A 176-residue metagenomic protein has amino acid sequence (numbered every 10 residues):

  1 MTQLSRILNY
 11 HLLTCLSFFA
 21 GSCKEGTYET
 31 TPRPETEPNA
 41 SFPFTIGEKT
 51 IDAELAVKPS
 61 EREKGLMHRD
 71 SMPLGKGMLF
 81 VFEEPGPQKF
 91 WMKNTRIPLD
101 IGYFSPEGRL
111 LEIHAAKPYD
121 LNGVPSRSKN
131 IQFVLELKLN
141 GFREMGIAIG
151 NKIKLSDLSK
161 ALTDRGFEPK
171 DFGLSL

Functional and structural regions predicted by a protein language model:
T2-H11: Bacterial N-terminal signal peptides that target proteins for export
Q3, K24-T27: N-terminal targeting signals for export/organelle localization
H11-L12, A56: Hydrophobic alpha-helical context, especially transmembrane and signal-peptide helices
F19-S22: C-terminal motif of bacterial Sec signal peptides marking the signal peptidase cleavage site
G26-L176: Compact, glycine-rich, soluble single-domain proteins
